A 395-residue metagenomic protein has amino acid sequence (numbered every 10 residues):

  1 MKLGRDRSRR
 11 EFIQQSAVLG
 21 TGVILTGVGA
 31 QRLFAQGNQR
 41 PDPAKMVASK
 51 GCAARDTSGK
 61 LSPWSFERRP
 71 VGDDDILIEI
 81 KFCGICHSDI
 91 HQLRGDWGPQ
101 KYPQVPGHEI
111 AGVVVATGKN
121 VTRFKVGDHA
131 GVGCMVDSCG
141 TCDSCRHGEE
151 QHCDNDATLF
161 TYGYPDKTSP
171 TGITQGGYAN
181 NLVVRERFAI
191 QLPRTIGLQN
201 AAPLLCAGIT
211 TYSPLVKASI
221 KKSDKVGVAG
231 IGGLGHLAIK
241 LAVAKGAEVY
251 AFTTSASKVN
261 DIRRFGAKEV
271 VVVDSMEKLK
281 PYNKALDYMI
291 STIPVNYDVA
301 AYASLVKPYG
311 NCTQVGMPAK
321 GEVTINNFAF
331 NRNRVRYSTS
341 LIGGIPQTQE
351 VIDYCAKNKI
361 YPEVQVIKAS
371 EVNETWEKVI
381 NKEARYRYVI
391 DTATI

Functional and structural regions predicted by a protein language model:
K2-R7, E11-Q31, G37-V47, A300 (+1 more regions): C-terminal hydrophobic helical "lid"/dimerization subdomain of Rossmann-like NAD(P)H-dependent oxidoreductases
V28-P70, E79, F330: C-terminal segment of N-terminal export signals and the immediately downstream linker at the start of the mature
A35, I293-E363, T392-I395: Glycine-rich phosphate-binding loop and adjacent beta-alpha segment of Rossmann(oid) nucleotide-cofactor-binding
P43, R69-C83, D96-R146, Q151 (+2 more regions): Glycine-rich beta-strand-centered segment in the early N-terminal region that forms part of a ligand/cofactor-binding
C139-A229: NAD(P)H dinucleotide-binding glycine-rich loop of Rossmann-like/cofactor-binding domains, especially the beta1-alpha1
K222, V228-I231, L241-V299: Adenosine-nucleotide cofactor-binding segment
L234: Hydrophobic/small residue at the entry helix of a nucleotide-binding pocket
